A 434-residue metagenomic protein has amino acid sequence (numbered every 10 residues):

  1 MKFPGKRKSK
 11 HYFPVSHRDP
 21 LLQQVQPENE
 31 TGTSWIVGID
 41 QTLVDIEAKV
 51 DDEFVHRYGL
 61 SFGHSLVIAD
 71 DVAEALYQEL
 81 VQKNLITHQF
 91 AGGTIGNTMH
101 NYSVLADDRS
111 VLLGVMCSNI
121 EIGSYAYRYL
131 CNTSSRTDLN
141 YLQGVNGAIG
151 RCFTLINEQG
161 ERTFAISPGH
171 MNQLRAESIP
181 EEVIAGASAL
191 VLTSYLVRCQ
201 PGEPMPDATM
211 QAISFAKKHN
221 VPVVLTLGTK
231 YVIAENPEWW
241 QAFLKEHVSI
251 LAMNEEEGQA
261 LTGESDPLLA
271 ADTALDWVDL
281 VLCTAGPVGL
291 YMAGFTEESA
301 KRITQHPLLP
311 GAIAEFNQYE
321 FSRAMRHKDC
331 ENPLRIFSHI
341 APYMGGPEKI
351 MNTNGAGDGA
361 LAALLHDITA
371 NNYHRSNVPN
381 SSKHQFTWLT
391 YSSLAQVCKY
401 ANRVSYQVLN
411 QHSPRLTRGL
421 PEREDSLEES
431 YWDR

Functional and structural regions predicted by a protein language model:
M1-S65, I86-F90, V115-P347, T369-C398 (+2 more regions): Ribokinase/PfkB-type carbohydrate-kinase core domain
W35, K83-L85, S103-D108: A structure-centric feature marking long, well-folded core domains of fungal metabolic enzymes and membrane transporters
H56-Q82: Active-site gating loops and adjacent loop-to-helix segments of metal-dependent hydrolytic enzymes
M99-R109, T154-N157, D367-T369: Alpha-helix C-terminal capping segments
M351-N354: Short, threonine-centered small-residue motifs that mark membrane-proximal processing/anchoring sites and TM-junction
G357: Conserved single-residue anchors adjacent to enzymatic active/cofactor-binding motifs
A360-L364: Conserved hydrophobic/aromatic "anchor" residues that stabilize well-ordered secondary structure elements
